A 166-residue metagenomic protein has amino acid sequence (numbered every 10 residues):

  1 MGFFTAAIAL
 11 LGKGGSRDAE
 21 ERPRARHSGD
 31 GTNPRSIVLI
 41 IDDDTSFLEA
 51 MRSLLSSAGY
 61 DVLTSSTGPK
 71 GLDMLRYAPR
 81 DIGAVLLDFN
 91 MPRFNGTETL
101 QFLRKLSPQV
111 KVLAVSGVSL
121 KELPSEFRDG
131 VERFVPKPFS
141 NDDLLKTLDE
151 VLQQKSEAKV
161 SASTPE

Functional and structural regions predicted by a protein language model:
M1-L39, D81, D142-E166: Non-catalytic signal-transmission and effector/linker regions of two-component phosphorelay proteins
E49-S57: Charged docking surfaces used in two-component/phosphorelay signaling
T64-A84: Acidic, metal-coordinating helix/loop segments flanking the phosphotransfer/catalytic sites of two-component signaling
T67-K70, F94-T99: Acidic catalytic/metal-coordinating carboxylates
D88: Active-site residues of response regulator receiver
M91: Receiver (REC) domain active-site loop signature in two-component systems and cognate sites in sensor histidine kinases
E98, K105, V118-P136, D142 (+1 more regions): Alpha4 helix (beta4-alpha4-beta5 surface) of REC/receiver domains from two-component response regulators
